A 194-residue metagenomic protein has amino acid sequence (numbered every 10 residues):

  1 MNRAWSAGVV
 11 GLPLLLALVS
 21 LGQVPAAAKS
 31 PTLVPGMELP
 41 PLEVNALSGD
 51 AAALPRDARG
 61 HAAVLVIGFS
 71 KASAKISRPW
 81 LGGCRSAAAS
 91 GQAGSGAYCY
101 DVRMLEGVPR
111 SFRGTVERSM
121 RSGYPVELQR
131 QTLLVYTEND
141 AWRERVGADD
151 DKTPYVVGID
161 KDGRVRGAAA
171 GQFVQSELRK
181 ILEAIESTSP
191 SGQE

Functional and structural regions predicted by a protein language model:
M1-S6: N-terminal secretory signal peptides that target proteins for export/translocation
V9-G22: Bacterial N-terminal signal peptides
A27-L54, K75, P79: N-terminal "domain-start" segment that seeds a small globular fold
R56-D57, A170: Short clusters of small/polar residues that mark proteolytic maturation junctions
D57-R78: Short active-site neighborhood of thiol/selenol oxidoreductases, capturing the structured segment around
A72-P125: Structural microenvironment flanking redox-active thiols in thiol-disulfide oxidoreductases
S111-K152: Thioredoxin-like thiol-disulfide oxidoreductase module
D151-E194: Thiol-/selenol-based redox modules, centered on thioredoxin-like and closely related oxidoreductase domains
